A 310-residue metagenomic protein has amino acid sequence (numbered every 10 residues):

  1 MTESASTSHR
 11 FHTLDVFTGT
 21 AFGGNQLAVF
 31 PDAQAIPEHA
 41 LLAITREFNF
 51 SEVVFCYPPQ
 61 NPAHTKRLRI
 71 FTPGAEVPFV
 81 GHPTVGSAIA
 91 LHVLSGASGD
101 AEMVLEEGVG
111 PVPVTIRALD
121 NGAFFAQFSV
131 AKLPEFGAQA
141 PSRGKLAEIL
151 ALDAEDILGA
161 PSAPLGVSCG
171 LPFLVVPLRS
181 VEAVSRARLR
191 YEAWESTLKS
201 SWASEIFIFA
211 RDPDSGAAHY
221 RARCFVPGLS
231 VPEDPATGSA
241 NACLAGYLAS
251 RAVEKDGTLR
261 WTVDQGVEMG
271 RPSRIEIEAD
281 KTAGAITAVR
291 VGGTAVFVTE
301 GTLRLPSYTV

Functional and structural regions predicted by a protein language model:
T2-V80, V85-V310: Active-site proximal loop and beta-alpha junction motif in alpha/beta enzyme cores
